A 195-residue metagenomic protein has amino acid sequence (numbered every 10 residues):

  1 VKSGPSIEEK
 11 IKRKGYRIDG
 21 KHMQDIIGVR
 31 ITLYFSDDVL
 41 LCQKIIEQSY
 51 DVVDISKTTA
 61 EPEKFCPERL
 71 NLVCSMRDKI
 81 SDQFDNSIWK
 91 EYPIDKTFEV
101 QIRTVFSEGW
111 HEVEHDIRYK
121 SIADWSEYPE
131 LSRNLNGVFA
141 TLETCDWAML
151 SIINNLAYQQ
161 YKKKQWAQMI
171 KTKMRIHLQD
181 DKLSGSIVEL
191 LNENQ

Functional and structural regions predicted by a protein language model:
V1-R13: Surface-exposed, low-hydrophobicity interaction/linker segments
Y16-Q24, W89: Short, flexible, solvent-exposed loop/turn segments with mixed acidic/basic and small polar residues
Y34-D38: Helix N-cap motif at beta-to-alpha junctions
L40-C42, S81-F84, E108-H111: Short helix/loop capping segments that flank catalytic or ligand/cofactor-binding pockets
C42-S49, S87-I88: Short amphipathic alpha-helices in soluble, non-transmembrane regions that often serve as interface/regulatory elements
E47-D54, S121: A common structural junction motif
V52-K90: Short Gly/Thr-rich strand-loop-strand
I94-Q195: An acidic, glycine-/histidine-flanked metal-binding catalytic module
